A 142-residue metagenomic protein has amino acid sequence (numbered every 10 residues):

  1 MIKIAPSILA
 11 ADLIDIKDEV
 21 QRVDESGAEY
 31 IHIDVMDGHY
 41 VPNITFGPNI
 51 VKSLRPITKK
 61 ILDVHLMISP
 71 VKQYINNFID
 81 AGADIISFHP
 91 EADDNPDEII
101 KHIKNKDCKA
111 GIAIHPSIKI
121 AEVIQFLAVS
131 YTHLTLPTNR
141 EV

Functional and structural regions predicted by a protein language model:
M1-I75, D80-A81, D93, Q125-F126: Conserved N-terminal beta1-alpha1 strand-loop-helix module at the mouth
L9, I61-P70, D84-N95, K109-I118 (+1 more regions): Catalytic beta/alpha-barrel core
P96-K101: Extended, positively charged loop/linker patches that create polyanion-binding surfaces
K104: Anion (oxyanion) recognition and catalysis
K119-S130: Anionic-ligand binding region
T132-T138: Conserved small/polar residues in nucleotide/adenosyl-binding loops
